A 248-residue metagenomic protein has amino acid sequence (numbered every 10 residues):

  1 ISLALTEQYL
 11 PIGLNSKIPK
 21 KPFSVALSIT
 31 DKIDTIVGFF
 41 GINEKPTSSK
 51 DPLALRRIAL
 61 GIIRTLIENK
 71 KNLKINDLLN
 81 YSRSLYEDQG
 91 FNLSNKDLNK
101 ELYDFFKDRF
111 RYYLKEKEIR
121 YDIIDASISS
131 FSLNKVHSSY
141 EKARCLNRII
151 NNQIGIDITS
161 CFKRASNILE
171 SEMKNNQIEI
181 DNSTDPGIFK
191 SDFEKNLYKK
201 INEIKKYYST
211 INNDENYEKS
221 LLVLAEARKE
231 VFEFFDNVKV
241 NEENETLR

Functional and structural regions predicted by a protein language model:
I1-R248: Amphipathic alpha-helical "coupling" segments that flank catalytic cores
